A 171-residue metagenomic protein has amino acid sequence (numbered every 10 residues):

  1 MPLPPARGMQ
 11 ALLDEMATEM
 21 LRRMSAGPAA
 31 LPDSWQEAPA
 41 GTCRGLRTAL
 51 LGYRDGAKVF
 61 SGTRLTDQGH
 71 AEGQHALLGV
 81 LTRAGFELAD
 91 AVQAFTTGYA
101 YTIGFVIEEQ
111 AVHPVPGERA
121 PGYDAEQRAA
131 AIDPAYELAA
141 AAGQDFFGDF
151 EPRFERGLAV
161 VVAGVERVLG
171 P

Functional and structural regions predicted by a protein language model:
P2-A29, A40, R44: An amphipathic alpha-helix adjacent to DNA-recognition modules
A11, G41, E72, A76 (+3 more regions): Amphipathic alpha-helical interaction segments
M16, M20, M24, T102-V106 (+1 more regions): Hydrophobic recognition helices of helix-based DNA-binding modules
E19, R23, G45, A49 (+4 more regions): Solvent-exposed, charged/polar functional surfaces in cytosolic regulatory/catalytic domains
M24, P28, R54, K58 (+2 more regions): Short amphipathic alpha-helical interaction/hinge segments
S25-E72, L88, F95: Hydrophobic alpha-helical connector segments
H75-V112, P116-Y123: A contiguous pocket-lining binding segment that forms or flanks enzyme active sites
A111-P171: C-terminal peripheral helix-coil segments that are non-catalytic and often amphipathic
